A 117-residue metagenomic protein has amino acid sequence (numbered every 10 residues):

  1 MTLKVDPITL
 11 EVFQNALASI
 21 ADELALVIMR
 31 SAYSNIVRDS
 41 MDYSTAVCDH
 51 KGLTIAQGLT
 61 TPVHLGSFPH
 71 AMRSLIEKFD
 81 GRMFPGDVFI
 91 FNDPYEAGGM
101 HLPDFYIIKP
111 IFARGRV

Functional and structural regions predicted by a protein language model:
M1-P85, I90-V117: Glycine/proline-enriched, intrinsically flexible loops and inter-domain linkers
